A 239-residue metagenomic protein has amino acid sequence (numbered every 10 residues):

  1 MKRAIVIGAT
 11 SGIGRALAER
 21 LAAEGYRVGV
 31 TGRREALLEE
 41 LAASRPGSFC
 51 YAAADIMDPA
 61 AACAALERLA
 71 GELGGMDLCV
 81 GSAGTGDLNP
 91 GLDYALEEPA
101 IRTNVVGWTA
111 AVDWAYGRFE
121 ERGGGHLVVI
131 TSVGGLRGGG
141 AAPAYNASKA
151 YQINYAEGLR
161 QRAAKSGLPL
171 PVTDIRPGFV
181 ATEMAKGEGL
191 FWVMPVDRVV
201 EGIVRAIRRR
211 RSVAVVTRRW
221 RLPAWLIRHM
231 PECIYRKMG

Functional and structural regions predicted by a protein language model:
T10-S11: Conserved glycine-rich cofactor-binding loop
R45-A60: Rossmann-fold cofactor-recognition segment
V80-L88: Conserved NAD(P)H cofactor-binding loop of Rossmann-fold oxidoreductase domains
N89-R102: Short alpha-helical oligomerization interface
V112, S148: Active-site helix of classical SDR
S132: Residue(s) in the substrate-gating loop at a strand-loop-helix junction that position the organic substrate next
D174, K186-W225: C-terminal helical subdomain
